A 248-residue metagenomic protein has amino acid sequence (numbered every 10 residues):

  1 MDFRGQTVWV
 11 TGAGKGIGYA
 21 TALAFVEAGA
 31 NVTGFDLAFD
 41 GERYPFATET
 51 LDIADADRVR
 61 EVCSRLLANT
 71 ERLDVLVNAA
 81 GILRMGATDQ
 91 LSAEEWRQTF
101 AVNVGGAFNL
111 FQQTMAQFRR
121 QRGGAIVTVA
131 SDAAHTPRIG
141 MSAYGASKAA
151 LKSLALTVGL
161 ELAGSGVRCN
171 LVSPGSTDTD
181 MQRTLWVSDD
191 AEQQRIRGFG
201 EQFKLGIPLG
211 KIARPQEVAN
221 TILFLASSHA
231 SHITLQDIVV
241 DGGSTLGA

Functional and structural regions predicted by a protein language model:
A87-T88, E95-F100, F203: Substrate-binding pocket helix/loop in short-chain dehydrogenase/reductase
L91, P137-G145, T157, L185: Active-site loop-to-helix junction immediately N-terminal to the catalytic Tyr of the SDR YXXXK motif in Rossmann-fold
F111, S147, A155: Active-site helix of classical SDR
A116, L160-E161, S231: Alpha-helical segment proximal to the catalytic Tyr-Lys
S131: Residue(s) in the substrate-gating loop at a strand-loop-helix junction that position the organic substrate next
T136, L223, T234-A248: Short C-terminal tail/terminal secondary-structure segment of NAD(P)H-dependent dehydrogenase/reductase domains
A163, R168, I233-L235: Short, small/polar-rich loop/turn modules that mediate ligand/substrate recognition or access, typified
